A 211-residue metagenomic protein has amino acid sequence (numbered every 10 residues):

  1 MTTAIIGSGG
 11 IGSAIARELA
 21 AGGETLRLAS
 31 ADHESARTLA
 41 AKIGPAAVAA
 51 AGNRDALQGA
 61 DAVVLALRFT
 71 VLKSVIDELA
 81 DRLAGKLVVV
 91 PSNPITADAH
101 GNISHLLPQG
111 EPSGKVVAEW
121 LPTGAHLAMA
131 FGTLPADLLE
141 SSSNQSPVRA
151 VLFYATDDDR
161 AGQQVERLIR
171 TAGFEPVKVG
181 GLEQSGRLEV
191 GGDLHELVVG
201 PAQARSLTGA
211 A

Functional and structural regions predicted by a protein language model:
M1-K42: NAD(P)+-binding Rossmann beta1-loop-alpha1 motif at the extreme N-terminus of oxidoreductases
G44-A47, G52-P91, T96-G101: Rossmann-like NAD(P)-binding element
A50, H126-A130, V177-G181: General beta-strand structural signal in soluble alpha/beta enzymes
L79-G85, W120-P122, Q145-S146: Short, conserved loop/helix-junction motifs that constitute active-site signature segments in enzyme catalytic cores
G101-G110, K115, S142-R160: Short beta-strand and adjoining strand-loop segment in the mid-core of the Rossmann-like NAD(P)-dependent dehydrogenase
L107-G132: Rossmann-fold dehydrogenase core element
R149-A211: Active-site-lining helix/loop region of Rossmann-like oxidoreductase modules
